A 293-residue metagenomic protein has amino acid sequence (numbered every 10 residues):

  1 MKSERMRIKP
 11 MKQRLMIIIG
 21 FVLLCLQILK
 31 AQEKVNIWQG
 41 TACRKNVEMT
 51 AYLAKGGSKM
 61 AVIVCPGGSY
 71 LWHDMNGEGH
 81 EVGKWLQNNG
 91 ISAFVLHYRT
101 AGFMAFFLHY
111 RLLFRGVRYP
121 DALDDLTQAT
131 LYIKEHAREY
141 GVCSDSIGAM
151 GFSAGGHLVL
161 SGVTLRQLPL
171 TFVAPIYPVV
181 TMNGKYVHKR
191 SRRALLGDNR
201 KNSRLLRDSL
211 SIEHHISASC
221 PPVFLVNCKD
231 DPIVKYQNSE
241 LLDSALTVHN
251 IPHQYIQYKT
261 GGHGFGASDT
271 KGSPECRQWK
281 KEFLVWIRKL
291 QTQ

Functional and structural regions predicted by a protein language model:
Q32-G56: N-terminal cap/lid segment of alpha/beta-hydrolase-fold proteins
G40, P178-H215: Mobile cap/lid helix-loop segments that gate and shape the active-site cleft of serine hydrolases
K59-G67: Short beta-strand element of the alpha/beta-hydrolase
D74-M75, E81, F94-S144, K271-C276: Catalytic nucleophile-loop/oxyanion-hole region of alpha/beta-hydrolase and closely related hydrolase-like folds
F106-R111, E240-Q293: C-terminal catalytic histidine-bearing segment of alpha/beta-hydrolase fold enzymes
Q128-K189, R207: Primarily recognizes the serine-hydrolase "nucleophile elbow" in alpha/beta-hydrolase and SGNH/GDSL folds
L225-N227, D231: Short beta-strand/loop motif that positions the catalytic acidic residue of the alpha/beta-hydrolase fold
I233-N238: Conserved alpha/beta-hydrolase "acid-adjacent" motif
